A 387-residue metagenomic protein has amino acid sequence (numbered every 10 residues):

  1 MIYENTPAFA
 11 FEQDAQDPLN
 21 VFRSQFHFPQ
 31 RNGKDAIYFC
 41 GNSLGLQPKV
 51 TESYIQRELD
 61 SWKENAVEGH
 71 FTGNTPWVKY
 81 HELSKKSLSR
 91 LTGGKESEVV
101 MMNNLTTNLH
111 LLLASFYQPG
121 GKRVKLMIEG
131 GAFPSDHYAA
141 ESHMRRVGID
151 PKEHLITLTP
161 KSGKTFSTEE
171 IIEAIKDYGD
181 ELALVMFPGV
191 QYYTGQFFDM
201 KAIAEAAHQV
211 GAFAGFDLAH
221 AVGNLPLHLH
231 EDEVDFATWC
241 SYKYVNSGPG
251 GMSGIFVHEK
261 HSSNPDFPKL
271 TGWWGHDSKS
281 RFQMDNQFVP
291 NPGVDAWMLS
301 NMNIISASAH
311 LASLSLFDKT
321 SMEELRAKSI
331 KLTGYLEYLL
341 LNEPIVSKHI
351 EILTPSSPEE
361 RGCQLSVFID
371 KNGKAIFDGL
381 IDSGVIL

Functional and structural regions predicted by a protein language model:
M1-L387: Pyridoxal 5′-phosphate
